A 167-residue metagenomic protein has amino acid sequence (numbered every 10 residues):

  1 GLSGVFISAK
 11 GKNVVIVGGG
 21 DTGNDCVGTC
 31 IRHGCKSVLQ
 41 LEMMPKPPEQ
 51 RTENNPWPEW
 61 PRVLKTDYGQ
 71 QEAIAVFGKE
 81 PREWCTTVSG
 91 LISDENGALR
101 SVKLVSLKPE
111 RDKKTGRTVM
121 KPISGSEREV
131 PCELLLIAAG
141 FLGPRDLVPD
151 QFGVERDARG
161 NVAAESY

Functional and structural regions predicted by a protein language model:
G1-G11, R111-Y167: FAD-site-proximal beta/loop scaffold in flavoenzymes
A9-G20: Beta1/beta-strand and adjacent pyrophosphate-binding region of the FAD-binding site in flavoprotein oxidoreductases
G23: N-terminal Rossmann-fold NAD(P) dinucleotide-binding loop
V27-G90: Rossmann-like dinucleotide-binding cores of NAD(P)H-dependent redox enzymes
M44, E53-Y68, L104-D112, D150-Y167: Flexible glycine/proline-rich, aromatic-decorated loop/lid segments
C85-A98, E110: A conserved short coil-to-beta-strand element within the FAD-binding core of flavoproteins
E95-K103, P131-I137: Acidic, glycine-rich loop-and-strand cores that form catalytic or ligand-binding grooves in diverse globular domains
